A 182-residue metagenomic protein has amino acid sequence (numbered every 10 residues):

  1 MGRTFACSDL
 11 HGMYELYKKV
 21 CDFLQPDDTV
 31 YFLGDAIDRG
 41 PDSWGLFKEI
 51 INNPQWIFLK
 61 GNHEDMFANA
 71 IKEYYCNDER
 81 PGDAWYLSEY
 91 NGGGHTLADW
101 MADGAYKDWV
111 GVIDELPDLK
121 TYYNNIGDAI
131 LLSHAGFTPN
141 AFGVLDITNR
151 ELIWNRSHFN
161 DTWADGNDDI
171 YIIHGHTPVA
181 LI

Functional and structural regions predicted by a protein language model:
M1, P26-D28, N53-Q55, G127-A129 (+1 more regions): A general structural motif
M1-E49: N-terminal active-site segment of His-dependent metallophosphoesterases
C7-S8, V30-G34, F58-N62, S133 (+1 more regions): Active-site neighborhood of phospho(di)ester-bond hydrolases with catalytic His/Asp-centered motifs
H11-E15, D38-P41, E64-A68, P139-N140 (+1 more regions): Active-site environment of divalent metal-dependent phosphoester hydrolases
G40-Y122, I126-A129, L152-A164: Active-site neighborhood of divalent metal-dependent phosphoester bond hydrolases
G136: Active-site acidic/histidine clusters and adjacent loop/turn architecture that either coordinate catalytic ions
A141-I147: Cytochrome P450 core scaffold surrounding the K-helix E-X-X-R motif and the conserved "meander" helix-loop region
R150-I182: Conserved beta-sheet core of the metallophosphoesterase superfamily
